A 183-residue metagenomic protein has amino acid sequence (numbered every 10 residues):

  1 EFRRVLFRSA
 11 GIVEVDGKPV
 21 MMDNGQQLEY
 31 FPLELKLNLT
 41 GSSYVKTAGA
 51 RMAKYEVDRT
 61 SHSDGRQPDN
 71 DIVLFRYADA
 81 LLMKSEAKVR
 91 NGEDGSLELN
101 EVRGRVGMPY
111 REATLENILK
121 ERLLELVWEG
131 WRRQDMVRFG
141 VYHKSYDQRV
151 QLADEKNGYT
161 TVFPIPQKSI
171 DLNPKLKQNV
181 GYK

Functional and structural regions predicted by a protein language model:
R3-R76: Flexible, polar/acidic helix-loop-strand segments at domain edges
M22, L35, A78, Q167-S169 (+1 more regions): A generic alpha-helix propensity feature with a strong bias for hydrophobic helices
D64-Q67, D71-L74, R103, M108-K183: Long, intrinsically disordered, low-complexity segments
Y77, K84-E86: Structural register within alpha-helical repeat arrays
E86-A87, V127: A generic secondary-structure boundary signal that marks alpha-helix termini
V89-N91: Structural motif corresponding to the intra-repeat A-B loop/turn of tetratricopeptide repeats
